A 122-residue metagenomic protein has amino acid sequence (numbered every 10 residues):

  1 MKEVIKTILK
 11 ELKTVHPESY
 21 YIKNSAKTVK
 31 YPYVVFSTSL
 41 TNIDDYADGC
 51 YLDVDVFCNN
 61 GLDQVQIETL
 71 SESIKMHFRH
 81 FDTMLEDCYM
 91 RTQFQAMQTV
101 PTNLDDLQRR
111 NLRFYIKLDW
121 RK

Functional and structural regions predicted by a protein language model:
M1-Y20, S37-K122: Charged, amphipathic alpha-helical segments and their flanking helix caps
S25-V29, L104: A short beta-turn/loop motif at secondary-structure boundaries
V29-T38: A short, hydrophobic beta-strand-centered structural micro-motif
